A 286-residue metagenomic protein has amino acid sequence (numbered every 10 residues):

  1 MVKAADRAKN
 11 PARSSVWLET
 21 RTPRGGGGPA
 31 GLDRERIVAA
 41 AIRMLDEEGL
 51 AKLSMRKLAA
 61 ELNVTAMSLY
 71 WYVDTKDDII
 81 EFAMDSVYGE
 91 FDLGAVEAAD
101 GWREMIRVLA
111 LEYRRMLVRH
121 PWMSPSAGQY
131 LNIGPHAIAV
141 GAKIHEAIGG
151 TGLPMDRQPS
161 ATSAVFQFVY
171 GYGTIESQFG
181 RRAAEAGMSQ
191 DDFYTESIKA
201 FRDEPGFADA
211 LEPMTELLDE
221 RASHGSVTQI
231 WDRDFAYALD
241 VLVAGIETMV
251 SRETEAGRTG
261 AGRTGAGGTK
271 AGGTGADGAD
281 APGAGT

Functional and structural regions predicted by a protein language model:
M1-G31, A208-A222, A256-A266, G275-T286: N-terminal intrinsically disordered/low-complexity leader segments
V2, M188-E255, G285-T286: A structured, mid-to-C-terminal "fold-capping" secondary-structure block
R36, A40, M44-D78, F82: Helix-turn-helix
R36-R43, D78-G94, E104, V108-E112 (+1 more regions): Alpha-helical structural segments
A83, V87, F91, V169-G173 (+1 more regions): Hydrophobic recognition helices of helix-based DNA-binding modules
L93-A139, M155-Q158, T162-V165: Hydrophobic alpha-helical connector segments
V140-T162, F166, Y172-S197, I246-V250: Hydrophobic alpha-helical bundle segments that form small-molecule/ligand-binding pockets
